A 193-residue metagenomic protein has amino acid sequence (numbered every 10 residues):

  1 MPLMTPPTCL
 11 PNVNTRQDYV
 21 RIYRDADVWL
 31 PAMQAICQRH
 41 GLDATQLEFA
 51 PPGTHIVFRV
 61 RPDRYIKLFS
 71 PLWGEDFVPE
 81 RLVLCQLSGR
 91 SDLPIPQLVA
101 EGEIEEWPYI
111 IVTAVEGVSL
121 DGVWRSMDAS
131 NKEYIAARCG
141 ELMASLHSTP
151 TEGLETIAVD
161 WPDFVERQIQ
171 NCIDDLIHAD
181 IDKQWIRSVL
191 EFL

Functional and structural regions predicted by a protein language model:
P2-M33: Phosphate/pyrophosphate-binding loops and the adjoining catalytic core of nucleotide-dependent enzymes
P2-P7, E48-Y65, Q170-I173, I177-V189: Short N-terminal secondary-structure initiator segments
M4-P6, T15-D18, R90, I95 (+2 more regions): FAD-dependent flavoprotein oxygenase/oxidase catalytic domain
P7-T15, A35-I36, A44, D76 (+4 more regions): A generic structural signal for ordered alpha-helices
L10-N12, P71, R90, D128 (+1 more regions): Short, structured coil/loop segments at alpha-helix boundaries
R24-L42, E116, K132, A136-A137 (+1 more regions): An alpha-helical support segment within catalytic cores of ATP-dependent transferases
T45-D160: ATP-binding pocket architecture of kinase catalytic cores
